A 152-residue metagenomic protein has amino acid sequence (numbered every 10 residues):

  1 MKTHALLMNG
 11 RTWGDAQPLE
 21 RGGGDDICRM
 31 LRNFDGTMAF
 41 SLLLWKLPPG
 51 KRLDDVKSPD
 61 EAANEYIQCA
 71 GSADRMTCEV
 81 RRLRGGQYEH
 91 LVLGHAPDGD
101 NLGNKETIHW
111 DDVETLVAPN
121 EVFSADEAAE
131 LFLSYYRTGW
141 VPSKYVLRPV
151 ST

Functional and structural regions predicted by a protein language model:
M1-K46, A70, E79-T152: Acidic, proline/glycine-rich low-complexity IDRs
S41, L53-D54, M76-T77: Short, hydrophobic/aromatic-rich segments at coil-to-beta transitions
K46-E61, L83: Short, solvent-exposed secondary-structure boundary motifs
D54-A73, E89-L93: Broad, structure-driven detector of short, well-ordered beta-strand segments within folded domains
